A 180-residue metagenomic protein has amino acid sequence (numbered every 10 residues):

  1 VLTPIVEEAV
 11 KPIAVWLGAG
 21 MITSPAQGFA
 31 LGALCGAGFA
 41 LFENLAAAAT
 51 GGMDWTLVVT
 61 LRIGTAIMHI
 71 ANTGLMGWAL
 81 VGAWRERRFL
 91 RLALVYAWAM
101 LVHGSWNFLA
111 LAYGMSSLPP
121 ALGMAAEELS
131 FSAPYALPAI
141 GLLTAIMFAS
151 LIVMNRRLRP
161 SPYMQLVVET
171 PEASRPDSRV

Functional and structural regions predicted by a protein language model:
T3, K11-L166: Transmembrane helix-loop-helix hairpins at the membrane interface of multi-pass integral membrane proteins
Y163-V180: Long, low-complexity, intrinsically disordered cytosolic termini of multi-pass membrane proteins
